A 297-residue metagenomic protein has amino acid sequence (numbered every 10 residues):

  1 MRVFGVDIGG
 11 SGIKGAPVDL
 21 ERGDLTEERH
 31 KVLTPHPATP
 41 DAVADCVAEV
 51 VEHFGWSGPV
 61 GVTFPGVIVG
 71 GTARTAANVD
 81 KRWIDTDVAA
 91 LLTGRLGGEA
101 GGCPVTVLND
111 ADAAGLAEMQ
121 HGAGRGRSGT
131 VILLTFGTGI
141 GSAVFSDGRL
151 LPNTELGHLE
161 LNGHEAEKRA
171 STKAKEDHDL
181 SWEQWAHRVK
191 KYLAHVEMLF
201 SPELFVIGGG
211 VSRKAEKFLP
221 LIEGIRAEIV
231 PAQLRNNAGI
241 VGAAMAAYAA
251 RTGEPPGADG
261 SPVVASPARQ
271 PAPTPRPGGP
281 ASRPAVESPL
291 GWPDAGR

Functional and structural regions predicted by a protein language model:
M1-V60, I68-R74, L92-V105, A117-L133 (+1 more regions): ATP-binding/phosphotransfer module of carbohydrate and carboxylate kinases, centering on a glycine-rich
F64: Glycine-rich nucleotide/cofactor/substrate-binding loop typically near the N-terminus or early in the first domain
A73-T86: A charged helix-plus-loop insertion that forms the helical arch/lid used to bind and gate nucleic-acid substrates
N78-D80, N109, N236: Asparagine-centered polar/low-complexity signal
V107-A113: Short loop/edge segments at beta-strand edges and connector loops that shape dinucleotide/nucleotide cofactor-binding
D110, G137, A243: Active-site glycine-centered loops adjacent to acidic/histidine catalytic or metal-binding residues that shape
I140: Basic- and aromatic-lined ligand-binding clefts that recognize polyanionic substrates
